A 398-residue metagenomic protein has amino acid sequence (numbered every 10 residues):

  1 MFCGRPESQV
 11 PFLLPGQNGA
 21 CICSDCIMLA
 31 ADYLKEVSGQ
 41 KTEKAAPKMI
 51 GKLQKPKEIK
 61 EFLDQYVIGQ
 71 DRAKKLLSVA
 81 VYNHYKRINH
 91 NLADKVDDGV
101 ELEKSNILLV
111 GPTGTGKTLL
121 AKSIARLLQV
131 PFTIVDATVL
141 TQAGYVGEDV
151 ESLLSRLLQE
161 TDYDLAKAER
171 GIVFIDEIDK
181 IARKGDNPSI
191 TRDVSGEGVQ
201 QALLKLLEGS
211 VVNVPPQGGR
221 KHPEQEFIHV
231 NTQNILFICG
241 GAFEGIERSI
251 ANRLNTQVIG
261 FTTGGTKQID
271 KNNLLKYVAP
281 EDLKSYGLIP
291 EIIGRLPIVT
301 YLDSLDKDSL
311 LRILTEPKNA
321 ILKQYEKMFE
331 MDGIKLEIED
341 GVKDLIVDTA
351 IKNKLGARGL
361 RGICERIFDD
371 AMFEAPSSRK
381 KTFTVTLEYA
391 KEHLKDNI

Functional and structural regions predicted by a protein language model:
M1-P15, A20, S24-D25, A31-T133 (+2 more regions): AAA+ P-loop NTPase nucleotide-binding core of proteostasis motors
